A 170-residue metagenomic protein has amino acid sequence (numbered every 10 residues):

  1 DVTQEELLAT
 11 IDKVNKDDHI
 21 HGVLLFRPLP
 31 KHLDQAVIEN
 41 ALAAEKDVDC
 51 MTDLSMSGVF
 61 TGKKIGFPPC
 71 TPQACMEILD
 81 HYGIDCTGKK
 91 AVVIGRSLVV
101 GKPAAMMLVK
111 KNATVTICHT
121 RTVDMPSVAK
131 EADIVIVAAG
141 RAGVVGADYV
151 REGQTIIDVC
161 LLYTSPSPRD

Functional and structural regions predicted by a protein language model:
D1-V2: Active-site cofactor/substrate anionic-group-binding motifs, chiefly glycine- and Lys/Arg-rich phosphate-binding loops
E6-D18: Short, well-structured alpha-helical segments in soluble
G22-K90: Anion-binding alpha/beta catalytic cores of soluble intermediary-metabolism enzymes, centered on
P28, A139-R141, C160-L161: Short glycine-/small-residue-rich Rossmann-like dinucleotide-binding loops
P69-V144: Glycine-rich phosphate/diphosphate-binding loop of Rossmann-like nucleotide-binding domains
G143-T155: Rossmann-fold NAD(P) dinucleotide-binding segment
Y163-D170: Conserved small/polar residues in nucleotide/adenosyl-binding loops
